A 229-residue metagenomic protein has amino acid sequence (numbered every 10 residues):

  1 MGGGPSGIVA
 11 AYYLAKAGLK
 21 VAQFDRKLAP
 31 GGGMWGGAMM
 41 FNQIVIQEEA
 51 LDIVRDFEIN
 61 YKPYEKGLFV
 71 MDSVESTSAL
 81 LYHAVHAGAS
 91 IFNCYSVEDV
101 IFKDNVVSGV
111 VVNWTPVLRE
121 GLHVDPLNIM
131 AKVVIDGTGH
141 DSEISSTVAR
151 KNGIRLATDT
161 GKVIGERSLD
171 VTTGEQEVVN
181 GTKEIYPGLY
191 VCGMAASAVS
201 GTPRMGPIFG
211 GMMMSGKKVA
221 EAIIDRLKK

Functional and structural regions predicted by a protein language model:
M1-K229: Residues forming the flavin
